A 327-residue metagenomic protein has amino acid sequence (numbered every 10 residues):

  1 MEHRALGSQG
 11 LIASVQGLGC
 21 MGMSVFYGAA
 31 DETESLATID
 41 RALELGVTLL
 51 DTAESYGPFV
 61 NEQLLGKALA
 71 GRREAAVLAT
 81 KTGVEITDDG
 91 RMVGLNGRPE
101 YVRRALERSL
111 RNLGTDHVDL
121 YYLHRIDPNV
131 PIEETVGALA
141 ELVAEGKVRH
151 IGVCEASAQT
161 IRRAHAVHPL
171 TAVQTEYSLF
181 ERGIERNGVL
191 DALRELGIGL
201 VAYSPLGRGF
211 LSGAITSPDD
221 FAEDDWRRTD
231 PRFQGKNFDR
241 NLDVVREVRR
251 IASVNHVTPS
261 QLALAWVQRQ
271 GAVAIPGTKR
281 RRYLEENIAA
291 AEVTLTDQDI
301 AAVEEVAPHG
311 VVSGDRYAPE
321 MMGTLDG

Functional and structural regions predicted by a protein language model:
M1-V77, D326: N-terminal binding-site loop/beta-alpha segment at the start of enzyme catalytic domains that lines or forms
H3, I126, I132-H309, E320-G327: Beta/alpha (TIM)-barrel catalytic core signal, keyed to glycine-rich beta->alpha loops juxtaposed to Asp/Glu that bind
L11-Q16, G46-T48, R72-A76, T115-D119 (+5 more regions): Short, well-ordered coil/turn segments that N-cap beta-strands
L18-C20, T52, L120-L123, V153 (+2 more regions): Conserved beta-strand positions
G22-Y27, E85-M92, Y283-E285: A short acidic, helix-capping loop that chelates divalent metal ions and anchors anionic groups
A30-A42, G97-L113, S157-R162: Short, acidic/polar
A30-E34, V60, L64, V93-Y101 (+2 more regions): Alpha-helix N-cap and loop-to-helix initiation/capping positions
L110-P128: Active-site groove signature of glycoside hydrolases
